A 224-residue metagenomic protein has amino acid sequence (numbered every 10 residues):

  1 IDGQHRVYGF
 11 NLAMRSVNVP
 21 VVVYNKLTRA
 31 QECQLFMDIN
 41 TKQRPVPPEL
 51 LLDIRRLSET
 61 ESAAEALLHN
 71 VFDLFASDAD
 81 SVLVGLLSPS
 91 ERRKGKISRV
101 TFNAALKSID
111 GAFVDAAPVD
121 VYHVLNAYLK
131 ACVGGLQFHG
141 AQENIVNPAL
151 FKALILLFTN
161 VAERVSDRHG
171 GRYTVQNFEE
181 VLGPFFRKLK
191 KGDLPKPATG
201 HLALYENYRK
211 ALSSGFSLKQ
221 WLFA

Functional and structural regions predicted by a protein language model:
I1-A224: Accessory terminal alpha-helical modules
